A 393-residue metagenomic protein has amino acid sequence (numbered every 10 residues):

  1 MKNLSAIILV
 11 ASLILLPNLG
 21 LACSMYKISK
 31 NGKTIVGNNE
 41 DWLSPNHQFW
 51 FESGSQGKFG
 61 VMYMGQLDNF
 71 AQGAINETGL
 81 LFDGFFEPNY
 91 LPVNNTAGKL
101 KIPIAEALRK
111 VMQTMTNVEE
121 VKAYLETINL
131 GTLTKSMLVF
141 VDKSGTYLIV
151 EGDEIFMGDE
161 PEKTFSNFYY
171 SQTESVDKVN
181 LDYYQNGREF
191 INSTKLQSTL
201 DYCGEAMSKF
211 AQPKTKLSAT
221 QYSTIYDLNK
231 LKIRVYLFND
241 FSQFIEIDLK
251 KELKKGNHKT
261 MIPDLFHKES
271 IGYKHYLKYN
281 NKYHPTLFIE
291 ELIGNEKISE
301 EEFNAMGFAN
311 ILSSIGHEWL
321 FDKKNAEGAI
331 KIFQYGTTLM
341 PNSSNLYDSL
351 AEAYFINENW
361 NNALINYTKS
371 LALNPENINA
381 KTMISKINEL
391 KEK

Functional and structural regions predicted by a protein language model:
I28-R109, S136, V141-Y283: C-terminal, well-structured catalytic/ligand-binding subdomain of enzymes
A309, S344-N345, I378-N379: Helix-start (N-cap) detector for alpha-helical repeat units in TPR-like alpha-solenoids, especially tetratricopeptide
H317-E318, E352, K386: Residue-level recognition of tetratricopeptide repeat
D322-K323, N357, K391: Structural motif corresponding to the intra-repeat A-B loop/turn of tetratricopeptide repeats
G336, K369-S370: Canonical positions in the second alpha-helix
